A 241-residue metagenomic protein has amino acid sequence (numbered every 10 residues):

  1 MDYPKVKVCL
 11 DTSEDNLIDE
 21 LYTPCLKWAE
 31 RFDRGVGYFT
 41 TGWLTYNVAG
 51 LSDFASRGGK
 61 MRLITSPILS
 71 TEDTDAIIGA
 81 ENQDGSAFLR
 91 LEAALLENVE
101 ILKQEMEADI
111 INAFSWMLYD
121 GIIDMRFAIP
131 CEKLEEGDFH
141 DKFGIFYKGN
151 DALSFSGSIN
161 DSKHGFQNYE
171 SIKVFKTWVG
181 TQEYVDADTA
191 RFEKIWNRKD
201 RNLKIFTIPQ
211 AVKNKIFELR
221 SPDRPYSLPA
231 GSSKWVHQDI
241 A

Functional and structural regions predicted by a protein language model:
M1-I240: PLD/PLD-like phosphodiesterase catalytic module centered on the HKD motif
